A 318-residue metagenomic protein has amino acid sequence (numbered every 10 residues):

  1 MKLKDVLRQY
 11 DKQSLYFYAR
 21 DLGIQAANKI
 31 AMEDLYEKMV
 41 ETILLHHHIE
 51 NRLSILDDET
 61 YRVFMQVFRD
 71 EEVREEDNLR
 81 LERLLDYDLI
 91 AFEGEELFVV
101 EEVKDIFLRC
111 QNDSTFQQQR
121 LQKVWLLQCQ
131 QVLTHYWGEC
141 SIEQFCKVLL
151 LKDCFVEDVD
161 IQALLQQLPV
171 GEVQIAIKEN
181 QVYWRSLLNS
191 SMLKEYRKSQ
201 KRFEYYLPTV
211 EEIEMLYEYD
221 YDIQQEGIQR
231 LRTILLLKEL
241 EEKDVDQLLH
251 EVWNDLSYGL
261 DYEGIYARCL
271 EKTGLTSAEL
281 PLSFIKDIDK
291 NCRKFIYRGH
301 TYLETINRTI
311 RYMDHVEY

Functional and structural regions predicted by a protein language model:
M1-V103, F107: Basic helix-extension-helix modules of the SAP/HeH family
A19-R20, Q144-K152: DNA-recognition alpha helix
I49-L53, E102-Y136, L187-E211: Short, amphipathic alpha-helical interaction segments positioned at domain boundaries
R69-E71, T134-G138, K152: Short helix-capping/hinge SLiMs at alpha-helix to coil transitions
R80-L89, D153-N180, D261-R298: Charge-enriched amphipathic alpha-helical scaffolds
V148-V159, Q166-Y219: Long amphipathic alpha-helical segments with strong coiled-coil/leucine-zipper propensity
E204-E317: Extended alpha-helical interaction scaffolds used for oligomerization/partner binding
